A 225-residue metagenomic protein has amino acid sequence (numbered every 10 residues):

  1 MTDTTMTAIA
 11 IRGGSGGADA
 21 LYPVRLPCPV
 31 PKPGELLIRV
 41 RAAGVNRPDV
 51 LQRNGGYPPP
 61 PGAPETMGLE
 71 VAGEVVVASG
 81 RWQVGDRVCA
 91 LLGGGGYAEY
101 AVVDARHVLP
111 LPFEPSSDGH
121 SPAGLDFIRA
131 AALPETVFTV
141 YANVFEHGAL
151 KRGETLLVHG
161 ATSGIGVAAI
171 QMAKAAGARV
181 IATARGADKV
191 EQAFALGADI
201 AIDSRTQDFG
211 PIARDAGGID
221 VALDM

Functional and structural regions predicted by a protein language model:
D3-I9: Short structural boundary motif marking the start of a folded domain
A8, V40, A101, V140 (+3 more regions): Terminal peptide-recognition signature
S15-L21, R47-D49: Short N-terminal binding/cap micro-motifs at the start of the first secondary-structure element
P27-V45, G56-G95: Glycine-rich beta-strand-centered segment in the early N-terminal region that forms part of a ligand/cofactor-binding
L51, R87-G160: NAD(P)H dinucleotide-binding glycine-rich loop of Rossmann-like/cofactor-binding domains, especially the beta1-alpha1
C89, L157, I202, D220-L223: N-terminal Rossmann-like NAD(P) cofactor-binding module of classical short-chain dehydrogenase/reductase
A131-Q207, P211-I212: Mid-domain Rossmann-like dinucleotide-binding core that forms the NAD(H)/NADP(H) cofactor-binding site
A213-D220: A short acidic, Gly/Pro-enriched loop at the edge of an enzyme's catalytic core that lines a small-molecule cofactor
